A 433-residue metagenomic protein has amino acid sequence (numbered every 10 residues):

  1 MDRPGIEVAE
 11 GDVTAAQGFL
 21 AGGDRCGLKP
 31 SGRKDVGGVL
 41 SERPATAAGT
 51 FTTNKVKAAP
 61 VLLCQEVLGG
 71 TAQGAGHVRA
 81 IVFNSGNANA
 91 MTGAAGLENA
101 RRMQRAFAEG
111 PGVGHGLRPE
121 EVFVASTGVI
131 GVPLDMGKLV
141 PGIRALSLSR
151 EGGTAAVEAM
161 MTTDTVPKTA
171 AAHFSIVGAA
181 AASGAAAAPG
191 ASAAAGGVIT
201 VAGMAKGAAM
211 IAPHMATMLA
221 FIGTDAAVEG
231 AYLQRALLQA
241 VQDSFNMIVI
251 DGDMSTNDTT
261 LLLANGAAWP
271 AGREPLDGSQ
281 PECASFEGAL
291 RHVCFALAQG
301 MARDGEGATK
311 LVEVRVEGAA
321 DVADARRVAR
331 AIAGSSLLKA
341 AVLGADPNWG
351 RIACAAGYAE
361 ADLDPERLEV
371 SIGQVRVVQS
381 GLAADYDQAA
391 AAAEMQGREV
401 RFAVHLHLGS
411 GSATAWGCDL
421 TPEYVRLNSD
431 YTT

Functional and structural regions predicted by a protein language model:
M1-T433: A structural signal for small-residue-enriched, beta-sheet-centric alpha/beta enzyme cores and oligomeric scaffold folds
